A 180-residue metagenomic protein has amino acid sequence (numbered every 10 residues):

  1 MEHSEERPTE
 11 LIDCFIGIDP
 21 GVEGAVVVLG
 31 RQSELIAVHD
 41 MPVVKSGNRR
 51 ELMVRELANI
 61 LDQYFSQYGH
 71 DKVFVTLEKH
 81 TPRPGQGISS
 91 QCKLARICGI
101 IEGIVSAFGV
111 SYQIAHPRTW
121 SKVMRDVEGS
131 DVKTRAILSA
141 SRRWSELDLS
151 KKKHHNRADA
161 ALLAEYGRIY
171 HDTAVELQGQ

Functional and structural regions predicted by a protein language model:
M1-Q180: Phosphate- and other anionic-substrate recognition elements at nucleic-acid/protein interfaces
